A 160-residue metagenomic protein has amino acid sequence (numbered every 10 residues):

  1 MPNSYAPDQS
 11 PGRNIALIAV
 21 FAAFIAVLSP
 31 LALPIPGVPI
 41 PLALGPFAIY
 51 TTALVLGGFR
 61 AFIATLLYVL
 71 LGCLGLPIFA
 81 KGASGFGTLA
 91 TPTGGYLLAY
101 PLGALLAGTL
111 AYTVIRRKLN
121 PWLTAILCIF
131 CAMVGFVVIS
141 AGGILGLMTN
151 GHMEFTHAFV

Functional and structural regions predicted by a protein language model:
P2-F62: Hydrophobic transmembrane alpha-helices
A6-S10, T113-L123: Membrane-interface helix-boundary motifs at transmembrane edges
I15-V20, F47-T51, F62-L67, T93 (+3 more regions): Hydrophobic alpha-helical transmembrane segments
I25, S29, A53, G72 (+4 more regions): Structural signal for membrane-spanning alpha-helices in multi-pass inner-membrane proteins, emphasizing helix cores
S29-P41, V69-G103: Interfacial aromatic-anchored transmembrane helix boundaries in multi-pass membrane proteins
A32, P36, F79, A83 (+5 more regions): Membrane-interfacial segments
L74, T93-P101, L105, T109 (+1 more regions): Mid-bilayer segments of alpha-helical transmembrane spans in multi-pass integral membrane proteins that mediate
K118-V160: Membrane-embedded alpha-helical hairpins and interfacial helices in multi-pass inner-membrane proteins
